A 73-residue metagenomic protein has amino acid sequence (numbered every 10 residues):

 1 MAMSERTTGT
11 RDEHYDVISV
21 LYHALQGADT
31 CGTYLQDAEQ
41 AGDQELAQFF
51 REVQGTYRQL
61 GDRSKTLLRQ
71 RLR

Functional and structural regions predicted by a protein language model:
A2-R73: Amphipathic alpha-helical hairpins
